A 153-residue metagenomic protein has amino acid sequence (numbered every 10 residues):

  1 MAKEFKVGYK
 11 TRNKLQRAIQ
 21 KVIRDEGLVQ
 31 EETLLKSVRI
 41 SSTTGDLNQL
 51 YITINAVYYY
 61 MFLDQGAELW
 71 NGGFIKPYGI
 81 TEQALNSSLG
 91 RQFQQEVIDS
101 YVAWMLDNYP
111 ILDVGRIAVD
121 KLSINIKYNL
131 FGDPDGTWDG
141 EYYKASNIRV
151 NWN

Functional and structural regions predicted by a protein language model:
M1-R12: Long, hydrophobic N-terminal alpha-helical segment
A2, R17, K21-R24, V29-N153: Charged, low-complexity interaction tracts
